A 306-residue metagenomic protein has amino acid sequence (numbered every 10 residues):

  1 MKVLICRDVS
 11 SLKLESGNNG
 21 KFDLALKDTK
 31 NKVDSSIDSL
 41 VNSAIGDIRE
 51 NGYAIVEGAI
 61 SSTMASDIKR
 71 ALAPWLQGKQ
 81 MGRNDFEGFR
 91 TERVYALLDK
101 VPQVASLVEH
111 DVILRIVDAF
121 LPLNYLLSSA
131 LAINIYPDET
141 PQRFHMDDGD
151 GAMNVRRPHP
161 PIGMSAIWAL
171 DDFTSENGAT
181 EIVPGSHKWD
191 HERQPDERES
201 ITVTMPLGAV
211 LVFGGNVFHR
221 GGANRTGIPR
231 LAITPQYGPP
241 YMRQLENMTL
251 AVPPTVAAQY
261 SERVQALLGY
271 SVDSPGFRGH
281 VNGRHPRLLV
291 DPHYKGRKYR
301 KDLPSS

Functional and structural regions predicted by a protein language model:
K2-N51, V56-V155: Non-heme Fe(II)-dependent double-stranded beta-helix
I55-V56, W168, L211-F213: Short hydrophobic-aromatic micro-motifs
S61, S106, H159, V203-T204 (+1 more regions): Aromatic-acidic/polar surface patches that form glycan- and anion
L126, P160-I162, G227-P229: A short, structural micro-pattern
S129-A132, A166-W168, I233-Y237: A structural signal for short, well-ordered beta-strand segments
E139-T204, M242-V252: Catalytic core of non-heme Fe(II) oxygenases with the double-stranded beta-helix
W189-V212, G222-S306: Conserved double-stranded beta-helix
V217-H219: Short, charged beta-turn/beta-strand-edge "cap" motif at the junction between a beta-strand and an adjacent loop
